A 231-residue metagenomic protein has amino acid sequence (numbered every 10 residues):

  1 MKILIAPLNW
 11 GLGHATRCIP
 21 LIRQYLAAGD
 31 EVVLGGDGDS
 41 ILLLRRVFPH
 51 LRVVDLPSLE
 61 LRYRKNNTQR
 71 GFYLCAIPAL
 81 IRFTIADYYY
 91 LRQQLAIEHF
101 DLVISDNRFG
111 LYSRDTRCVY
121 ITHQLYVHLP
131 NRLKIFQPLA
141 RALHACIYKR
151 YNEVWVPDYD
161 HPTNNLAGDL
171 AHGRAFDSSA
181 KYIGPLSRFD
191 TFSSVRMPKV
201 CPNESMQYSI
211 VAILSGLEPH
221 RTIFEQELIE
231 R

Functional and structural regions predicted by a protein language model:
M1-I3: Extreme N-terminal starter segment of soluble prokaryotic enzymes
P7-I19, R221-T222: A short, glycine/small-residue-rich beta-strand->loop->alpha-helix junction that serves as a flexible
P7-N9, A28, V32-P78: Conserved nucleotide-sugar phosphate-binding/catalytic loop shared by glycosyltransferases and other
A15-Y25, S40: Short amphipathic alpha-helix
T68-G110: Conserved nucleotide-sugar donor-binding subdomain of glycosyltransferases
R114-P130: Active-site proximal beta-strand in glycosyltransferases
P130-I135, R141-T222: A nucleotide-sugar donor-handling region in carbohydrate enzymes
I223-R231: Short hydrophobic signal-anchor/transmembrane segments that target glycosyltransferases and glycosylation machinery
